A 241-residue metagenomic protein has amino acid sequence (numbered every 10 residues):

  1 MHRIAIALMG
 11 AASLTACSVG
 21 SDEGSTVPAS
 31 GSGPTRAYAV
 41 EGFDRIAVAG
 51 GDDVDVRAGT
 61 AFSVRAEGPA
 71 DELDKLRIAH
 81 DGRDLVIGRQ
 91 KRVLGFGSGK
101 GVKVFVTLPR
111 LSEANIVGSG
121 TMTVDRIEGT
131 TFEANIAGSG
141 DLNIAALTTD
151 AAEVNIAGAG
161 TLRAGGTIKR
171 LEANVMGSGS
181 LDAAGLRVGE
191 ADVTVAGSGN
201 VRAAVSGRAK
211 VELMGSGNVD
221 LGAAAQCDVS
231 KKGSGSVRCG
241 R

Functional and structural regions predicted by a protein language model:
H2-G10, C17-V117, T121-N135, A146-E153 (+3 more regions): Acidic (Asp/Glu) and glycine-rich low-complexity loops/linkers that are typically intrinsically disordered
G50, G138, G215: Conserved acidic catalytic centers in enzymes
L162-R241: Short, surface-exposed interaction patches in beta-rich subdomains that mediate adhesion/assembly near membranes
